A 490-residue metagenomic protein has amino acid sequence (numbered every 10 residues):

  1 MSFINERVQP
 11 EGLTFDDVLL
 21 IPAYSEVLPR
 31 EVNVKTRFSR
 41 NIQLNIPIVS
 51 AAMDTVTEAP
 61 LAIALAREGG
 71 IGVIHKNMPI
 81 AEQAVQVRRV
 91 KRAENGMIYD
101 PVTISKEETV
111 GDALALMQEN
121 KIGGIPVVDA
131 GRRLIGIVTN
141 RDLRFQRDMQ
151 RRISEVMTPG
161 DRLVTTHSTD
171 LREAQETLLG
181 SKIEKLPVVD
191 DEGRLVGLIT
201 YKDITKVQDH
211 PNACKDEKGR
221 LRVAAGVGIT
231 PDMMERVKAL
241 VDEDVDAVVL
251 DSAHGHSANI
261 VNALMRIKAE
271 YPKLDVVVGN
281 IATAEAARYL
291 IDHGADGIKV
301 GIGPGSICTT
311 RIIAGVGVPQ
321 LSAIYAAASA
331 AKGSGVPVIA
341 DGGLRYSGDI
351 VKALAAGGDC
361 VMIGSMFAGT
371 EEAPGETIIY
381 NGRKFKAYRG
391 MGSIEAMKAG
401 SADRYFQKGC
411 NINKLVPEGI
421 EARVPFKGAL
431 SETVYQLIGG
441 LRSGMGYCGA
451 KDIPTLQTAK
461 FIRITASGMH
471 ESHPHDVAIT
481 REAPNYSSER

Functional and structural regions predicted by a protein language model:
M1-Y24, I104-S105, E176, G226 (+2 more regions): Alpha/beta catalytic cores of nucleotide-metabolism and tRNA/nucleoside-modifying enzymes
L28-L44, A51-M53, E82-I122, V127-D129 (+5 more regions): Bateman/CBS regulatory modules and CBS-like beta-alpha motifs in cytosolic regions of diverse proteins
R30, P79-R88, Q146-Q150, R194-C214 (+5 more regions): Active-site-adjacent beta->alpha loops and helix N-cap segments on the catalytic face of soluble alpha/beta enzymes
Q43-I48, G96-P101, R162, D216-G226 (+3 more regions): Short beta-strand/loop segments at the ligand-binding rim of alpha/beta enzyme cores
P60-I63, M234-E243, V276, A282-V300 (+2 more regions): Catalytic cores of alpha/beta
R67-E82, V245-S257, D296-A314, L344-I378: Glycine-rich phosphate-binding active-site loops on the catalytic face of alpha/beta enzymes
V73-N77, T103-I104, G124-P126, V164-T166 (+6 more regions): Catalytic beta/alpha-barrel core
K76-V90, V127, G131-R147, L178 (+3 more regions): Terminal amphipathic helices with adjacent charged low-complexity linkers/tails
